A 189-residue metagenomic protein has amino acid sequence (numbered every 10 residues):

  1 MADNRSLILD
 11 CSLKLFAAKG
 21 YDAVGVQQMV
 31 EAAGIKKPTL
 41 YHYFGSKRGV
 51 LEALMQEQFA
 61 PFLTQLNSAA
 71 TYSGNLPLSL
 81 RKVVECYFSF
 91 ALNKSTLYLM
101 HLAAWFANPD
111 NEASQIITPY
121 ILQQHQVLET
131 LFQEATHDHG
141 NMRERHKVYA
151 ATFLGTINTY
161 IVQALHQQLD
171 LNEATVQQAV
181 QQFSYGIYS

Functional and structural regions predicted by a protein language model:
L7, C11, L15-G49, A53: Helix-turn-helix
C11-L15, F90, T156: Short amphipathic alpha-helical elements of helix-turn-helix/winged-helix folds
A18-D22, S73, K94: Short coil/turn segments at alpha/beta junctions that flank glycine-rich nucleotide-binding fingerprints
K47, Q58-F62, L80-V83, Y87 (+6 more regions): Hydrophobic/aromatic residues within well-ordered alpha-helical segments
A53, E57, N67-N93, Y149-F153 (+1 more regions): Hydrophobic alpha-helical connector segments
L63, N67, N111-H137, K147-A151: Amphipathic alpha-helical packing segments from all-alpha helical-bundle domains
C86-S89, Q126-E134, G155-T156, V162-S189: C-terminal peripheral helix-coil segments that are non-catalytic and often amphipathic
L92-E112, V162-L165: Amphipathic alpha-helical segments used for helix-helix packing
